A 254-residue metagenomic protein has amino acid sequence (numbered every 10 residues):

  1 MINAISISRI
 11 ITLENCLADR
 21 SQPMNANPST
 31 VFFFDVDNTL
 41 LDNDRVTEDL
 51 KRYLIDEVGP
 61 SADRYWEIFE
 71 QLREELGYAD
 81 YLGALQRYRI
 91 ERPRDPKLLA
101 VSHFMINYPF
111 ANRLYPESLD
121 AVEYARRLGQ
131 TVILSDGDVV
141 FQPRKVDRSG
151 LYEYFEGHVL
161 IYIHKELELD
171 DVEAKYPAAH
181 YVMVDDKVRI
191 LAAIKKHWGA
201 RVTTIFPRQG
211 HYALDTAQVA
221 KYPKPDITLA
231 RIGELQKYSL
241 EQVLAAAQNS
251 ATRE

Functional and structural regions predicted by a protein language model:
N3-R20, M24-P28, D147-M183, K187-E254: Asp-based, Mg2+/Mn2+-dependent phosphohydrolase catalytic module
C16, P23-E67: Active-site neighborhood of HAD-like aspartate-dependent phosphohydrolases
F33-D35, L134, M183-V184: Generic enzyme active-site microenvironment
T39, V139-V140, R189: Conserved Rossmann-like nucleotide-cofactor binding loop
V46, Y53, E57-D63, E70-N107 (+1 more regions): A metal-dependent, Asp-based hydrolase signature
L50-L54, L85, S118, Q142-V146 (+2 more regions): Hydrophobic packing residues within well-ordered alpha-helices of enzyme cores
I106-I133, E166, D170: Short, acidic loop-to-helix structural element flanking the phosphoryl-transfer center in phosphate-processing enzymes
R126-V132, D136-L160: Substrate-recognition/cap helix-loop segment adjacent to the acidic, metal-dependent catalytic center of Asp-based
